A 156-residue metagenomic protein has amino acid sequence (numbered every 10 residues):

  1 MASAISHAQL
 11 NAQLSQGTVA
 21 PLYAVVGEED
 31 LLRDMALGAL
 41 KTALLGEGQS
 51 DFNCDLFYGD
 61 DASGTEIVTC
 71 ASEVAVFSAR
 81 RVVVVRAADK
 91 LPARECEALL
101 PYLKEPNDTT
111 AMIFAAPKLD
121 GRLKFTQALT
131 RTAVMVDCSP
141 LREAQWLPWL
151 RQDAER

Functional and structural regions predicted by a protein language model:
M1-R156: Conserved beta/loop motifs at nucleotide-recognition and modification sites
